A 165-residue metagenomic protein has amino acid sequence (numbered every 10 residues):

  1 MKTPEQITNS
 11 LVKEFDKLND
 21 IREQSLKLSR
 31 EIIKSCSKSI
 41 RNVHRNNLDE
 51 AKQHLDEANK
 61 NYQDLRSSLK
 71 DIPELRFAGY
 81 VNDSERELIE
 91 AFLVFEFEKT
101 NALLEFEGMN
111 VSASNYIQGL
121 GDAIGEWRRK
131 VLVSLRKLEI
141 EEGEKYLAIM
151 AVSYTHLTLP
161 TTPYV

Functional and structural regions predicted by a protein language model:
K2-R45, L65: Leu/Val/Ala/Ile-rich N-terminal alpha-helices, chiefly Sec-type signal peptides and the beginnings
T3-N9, E98-G119, V133, K137 (+2 more regions): Intrinsic, low-complexity N-terminal interaction/targeting segments
I21, L28, H54, Y80 (+3 more regions): Amphipathic alpha-helix face/heptad-repeat signature
C36, I40-V43, Y62-L69, L88-F95 (+4 more regions): A structural signal for well-ordered alpha-helices, especially hydrophobic packing surfaces of coiled-coils
V43-E50, L135-E141: Short helix-adjacent coil turns
H54-G108: Long, charged all-alpha helical bundle/coiled-coil segments in cytosolic proteins
G143-L157: Long amphipathic all-alpha helical oligomerization modules
H156-V165: Single conserved hydrophobic/aromatic residue that forms the stacking wall/gate of nucleotide- or nucleobase-binding
